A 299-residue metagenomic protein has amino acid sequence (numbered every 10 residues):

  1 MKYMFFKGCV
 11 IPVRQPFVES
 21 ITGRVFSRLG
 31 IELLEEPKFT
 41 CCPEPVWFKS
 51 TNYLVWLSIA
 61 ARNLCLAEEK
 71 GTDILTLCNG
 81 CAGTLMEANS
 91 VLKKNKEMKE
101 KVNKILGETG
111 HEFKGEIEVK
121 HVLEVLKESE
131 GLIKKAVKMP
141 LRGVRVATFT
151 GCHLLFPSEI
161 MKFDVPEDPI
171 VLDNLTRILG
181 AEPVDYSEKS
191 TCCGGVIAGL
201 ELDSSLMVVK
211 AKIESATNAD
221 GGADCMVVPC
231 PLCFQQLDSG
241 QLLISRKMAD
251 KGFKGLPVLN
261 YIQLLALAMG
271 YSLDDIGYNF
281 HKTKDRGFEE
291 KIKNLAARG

Functional and structural regions predicted by a protein language model:
M1-G299: Iron-sulfur cluster-binding electron-transfer modules in prokaryotic oxidoreductases
